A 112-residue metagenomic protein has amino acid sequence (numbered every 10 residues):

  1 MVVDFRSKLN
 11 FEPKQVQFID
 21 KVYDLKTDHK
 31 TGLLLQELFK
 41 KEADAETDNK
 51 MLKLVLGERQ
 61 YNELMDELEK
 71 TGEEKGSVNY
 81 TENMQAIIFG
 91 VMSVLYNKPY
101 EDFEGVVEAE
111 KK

Functional and structural regions predicted by a protein language model:
V2-P13, K21-V22, K26-K112: Short, surface-exposed, charged amphipathic helix/loop patches that serve as local interaction elements
